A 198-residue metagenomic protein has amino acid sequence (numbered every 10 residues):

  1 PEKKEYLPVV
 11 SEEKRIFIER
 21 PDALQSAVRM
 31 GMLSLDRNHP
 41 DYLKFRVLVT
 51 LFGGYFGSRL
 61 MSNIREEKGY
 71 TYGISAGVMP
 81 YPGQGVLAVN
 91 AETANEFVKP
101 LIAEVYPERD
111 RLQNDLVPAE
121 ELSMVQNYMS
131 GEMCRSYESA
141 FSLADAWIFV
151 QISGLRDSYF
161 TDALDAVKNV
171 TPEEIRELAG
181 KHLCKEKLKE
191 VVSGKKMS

Functional and structural regions predicted by a protein language model:
P1, P107-L116: A common structural junction motif
P1-H39, T50-A103, E121, A146 (+2 more regions): Non-catalytic beta-strand/loop surface segments
F17-I18, E66-T71, L112-T161, D165: Short acidic/His-enriched helical or mixed secondary-structure segments at domain edges of catalytic enzymes and some
Y42: Double-stranded RNA-binding/processing signature
A91-A94, Y106, E132-M133, Y137: Conserved nucleotide- and phosphate/pyrophosphate-binding catalytic cores in adenylate/nucleotidyl-handling enzymes
V192: Charged phosphate-binding loop/patch that engages nucleotide di/tri-phosphates or the phosphate backbone of nucleic
